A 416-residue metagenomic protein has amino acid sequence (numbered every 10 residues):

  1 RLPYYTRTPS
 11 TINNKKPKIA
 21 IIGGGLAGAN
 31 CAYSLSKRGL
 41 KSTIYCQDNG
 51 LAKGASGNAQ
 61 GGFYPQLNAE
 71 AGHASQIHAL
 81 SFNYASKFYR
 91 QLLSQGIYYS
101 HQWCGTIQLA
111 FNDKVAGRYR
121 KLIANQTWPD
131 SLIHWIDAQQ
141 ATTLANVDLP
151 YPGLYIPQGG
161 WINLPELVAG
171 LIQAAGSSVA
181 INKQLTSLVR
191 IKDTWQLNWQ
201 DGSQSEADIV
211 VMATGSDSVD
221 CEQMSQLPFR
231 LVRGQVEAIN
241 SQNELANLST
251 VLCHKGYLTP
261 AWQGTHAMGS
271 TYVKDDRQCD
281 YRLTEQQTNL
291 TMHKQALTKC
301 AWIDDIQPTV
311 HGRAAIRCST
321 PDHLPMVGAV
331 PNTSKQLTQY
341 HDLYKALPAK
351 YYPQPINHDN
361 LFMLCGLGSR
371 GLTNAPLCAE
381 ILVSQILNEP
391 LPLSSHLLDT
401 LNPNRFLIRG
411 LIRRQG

Functional and structural regions predicted by a protein language model:
K16-I44: N-terminal Rossmann-like FAD-binding beta1-loop-alpha1 element of flavoenzymes
N30, A71, Q76, W199-G312: Flavin-dependent oxidoreductases
K37-G57: Glycine-rich FAD pyrophosphate-binding loop
Q60-L144: Dinucleotide-binding Rossmann-like beta1-alpha1 core, especially the glycine-rich loop that anchors the ADP
A69-E70, Y98-Q108, L132-A174, T271-D275 (+1 more regions): Helix-loop-beta segment of a Rossmann-like dinucleotide-binding subdomain
S75-S81, L109-G117, G153-I172, D280-E285 (+1 more regions): Short beta-strand to alpha-helix junction loop
G153-I209, A213-S218: Helical element adjacent to the flavin cofactor pocket in flavoenzyme catalytic cores
I303-G416: C-terminal catalytic lobe of FAD-dependent flavoproteins
